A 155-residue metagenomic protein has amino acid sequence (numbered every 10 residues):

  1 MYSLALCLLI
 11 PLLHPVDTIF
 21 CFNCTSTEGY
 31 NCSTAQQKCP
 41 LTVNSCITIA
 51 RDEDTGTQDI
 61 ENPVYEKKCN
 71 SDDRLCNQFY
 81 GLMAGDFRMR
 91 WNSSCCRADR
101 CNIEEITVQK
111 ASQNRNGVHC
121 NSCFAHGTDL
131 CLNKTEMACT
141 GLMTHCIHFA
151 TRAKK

Functional and structural regions predicted by a protein language model:
Y2-K155: Disulfide-rich, cysteine-dense mature extracellular segments of secreted or cell-surface proteins
